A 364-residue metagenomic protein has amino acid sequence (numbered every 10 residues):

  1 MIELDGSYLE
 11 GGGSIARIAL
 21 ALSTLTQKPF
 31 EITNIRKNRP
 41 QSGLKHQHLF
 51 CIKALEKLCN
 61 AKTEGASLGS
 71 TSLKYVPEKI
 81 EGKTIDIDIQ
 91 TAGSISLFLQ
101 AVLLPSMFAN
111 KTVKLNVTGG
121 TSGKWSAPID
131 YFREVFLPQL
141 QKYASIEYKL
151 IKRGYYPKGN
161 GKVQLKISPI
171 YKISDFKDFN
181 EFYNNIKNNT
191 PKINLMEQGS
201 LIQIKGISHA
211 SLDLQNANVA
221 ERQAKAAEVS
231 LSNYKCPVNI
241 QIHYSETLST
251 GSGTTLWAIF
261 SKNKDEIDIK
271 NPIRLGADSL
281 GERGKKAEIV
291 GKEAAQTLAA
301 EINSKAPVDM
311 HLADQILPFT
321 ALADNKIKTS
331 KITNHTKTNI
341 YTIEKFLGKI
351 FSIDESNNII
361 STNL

Functional and structural regions predicted by a protein language model:
G12-L20, T24-E78: Glycine/small-residue-rich interface belts in oligomeric ring/scaffold proteins and their assembly partners
A16-F30, A54-E56, P77-I80, I95-N116 (+4 more regions): Proline/glycine-anchored alpha-helix kink/cap motifs
L49-K149, Q164: A generic, well-ordered mixed alpha/beta core segment in the N-terminal half of proteins
K62-A66, T112-K114, S145-R153, L231-L248 (+3 more regions): Flexible, glycine/charged-enriched surface loops at secondary-structure junctions
V76, I80-G82, D88-I95, F108 (+1 more regions): Phosphate/diphosphate-binding glycine-rich loops and adjacent basic-rich segments that engage nucleotide
K124-A127, L150-L165, Q241-G251: Beta-rich nucleic-acid/ligand-interaction surfaces
Y244-A306: A beta-strand-loop signature enriched in Asp, Gly, Thr, and Trp that corresponds to the sialidase/neuraminidase Asp-box
N325-L364: C-terminal functional modules
